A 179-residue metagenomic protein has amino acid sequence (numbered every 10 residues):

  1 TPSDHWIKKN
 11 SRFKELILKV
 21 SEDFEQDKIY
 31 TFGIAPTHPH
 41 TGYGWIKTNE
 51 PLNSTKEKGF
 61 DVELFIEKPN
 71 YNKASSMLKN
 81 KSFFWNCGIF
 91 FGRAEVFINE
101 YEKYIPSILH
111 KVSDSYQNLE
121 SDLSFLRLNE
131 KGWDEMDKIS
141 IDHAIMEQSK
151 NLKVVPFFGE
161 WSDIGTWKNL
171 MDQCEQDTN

Functional and structural regions predicted by a protein language model:
T1-L52, E102-Y104: Conserved beta-loop-beta/alpha segment of the NTase-like Rossmann-fold superfamily that binds/positions NTPs
W45-T178: Catalytic core of tubulin tyrosine ligase-like
